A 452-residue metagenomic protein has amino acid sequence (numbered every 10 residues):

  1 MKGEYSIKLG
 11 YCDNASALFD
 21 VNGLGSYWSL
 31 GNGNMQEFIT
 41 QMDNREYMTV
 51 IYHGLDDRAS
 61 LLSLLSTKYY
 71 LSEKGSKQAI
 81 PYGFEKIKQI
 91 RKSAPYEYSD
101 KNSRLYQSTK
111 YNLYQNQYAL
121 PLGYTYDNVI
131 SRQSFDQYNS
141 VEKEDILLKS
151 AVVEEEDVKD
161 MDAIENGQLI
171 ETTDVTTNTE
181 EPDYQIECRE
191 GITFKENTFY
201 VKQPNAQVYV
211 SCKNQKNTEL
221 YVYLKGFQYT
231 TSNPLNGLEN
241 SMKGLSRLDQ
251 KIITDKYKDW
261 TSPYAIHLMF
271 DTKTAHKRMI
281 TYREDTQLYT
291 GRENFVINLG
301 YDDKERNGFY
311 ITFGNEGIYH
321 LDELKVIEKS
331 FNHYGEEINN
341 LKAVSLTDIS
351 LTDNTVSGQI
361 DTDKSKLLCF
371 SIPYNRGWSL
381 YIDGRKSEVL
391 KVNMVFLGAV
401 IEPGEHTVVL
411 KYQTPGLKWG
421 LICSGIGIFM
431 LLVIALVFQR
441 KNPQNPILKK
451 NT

Functional and structural regions predicted by a protein language model:
M1-R189, V201-N205, W260-H276, Q287-H320 (+1 more regions): Conserved luminal/periplasmic juxtamembrane motif of membrane-embedded glycan-processing enzymes
Q168-T452: Active-site-proximal, structured, solvent-exposed surfaces of multi-pass membrane proteins that position macromolecular
